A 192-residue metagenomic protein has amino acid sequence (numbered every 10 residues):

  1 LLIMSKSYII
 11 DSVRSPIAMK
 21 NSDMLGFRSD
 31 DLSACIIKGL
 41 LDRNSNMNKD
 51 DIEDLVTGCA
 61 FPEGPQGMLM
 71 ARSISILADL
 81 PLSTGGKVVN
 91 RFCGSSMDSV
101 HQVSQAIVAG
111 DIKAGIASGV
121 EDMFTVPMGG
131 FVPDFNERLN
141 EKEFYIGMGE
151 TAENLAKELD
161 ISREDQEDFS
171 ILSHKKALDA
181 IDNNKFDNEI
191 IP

Functional and structural regions predicted by a protein language model:
L2-T84, S118-P192: Conserved "HGTGT" condensation-loop signature of ketosynthase/thiolase-family condensing enzymes that catalyze
F92: Alpha-helical membrane segments and immediately flanking helix-loop junctions that form or couple to the substrate/ion
S99-G130: Hydrophobic alpha-helical hairpins/lids featuring a short glycine-rich hinge
